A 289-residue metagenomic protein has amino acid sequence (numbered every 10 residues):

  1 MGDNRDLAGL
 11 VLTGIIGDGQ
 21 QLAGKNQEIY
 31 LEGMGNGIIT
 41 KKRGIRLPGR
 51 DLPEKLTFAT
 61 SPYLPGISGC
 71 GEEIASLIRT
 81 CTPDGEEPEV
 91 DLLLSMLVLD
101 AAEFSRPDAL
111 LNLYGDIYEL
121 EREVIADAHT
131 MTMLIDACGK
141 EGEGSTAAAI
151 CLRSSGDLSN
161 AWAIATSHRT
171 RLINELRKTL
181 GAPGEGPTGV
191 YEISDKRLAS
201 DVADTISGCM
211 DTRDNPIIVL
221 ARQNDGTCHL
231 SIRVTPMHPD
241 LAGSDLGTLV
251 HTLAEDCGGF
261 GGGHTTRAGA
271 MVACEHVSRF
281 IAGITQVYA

Functional and structural regions predicted by a protein language model:
G2, L12, Q20-I150, G156-A163 (+2 more regions): Glycine-rich, acidic loop segments that terminate in or are immediately followed by a histidine
L7-L10: Short, glycine/acidic-rich hinge or "gate" loops at secondary-structure transitions that mediate conformational
C151, H168-P183: Extended alpha-helical interface modules used as scaffolds for assembling large macromolecular complexes
